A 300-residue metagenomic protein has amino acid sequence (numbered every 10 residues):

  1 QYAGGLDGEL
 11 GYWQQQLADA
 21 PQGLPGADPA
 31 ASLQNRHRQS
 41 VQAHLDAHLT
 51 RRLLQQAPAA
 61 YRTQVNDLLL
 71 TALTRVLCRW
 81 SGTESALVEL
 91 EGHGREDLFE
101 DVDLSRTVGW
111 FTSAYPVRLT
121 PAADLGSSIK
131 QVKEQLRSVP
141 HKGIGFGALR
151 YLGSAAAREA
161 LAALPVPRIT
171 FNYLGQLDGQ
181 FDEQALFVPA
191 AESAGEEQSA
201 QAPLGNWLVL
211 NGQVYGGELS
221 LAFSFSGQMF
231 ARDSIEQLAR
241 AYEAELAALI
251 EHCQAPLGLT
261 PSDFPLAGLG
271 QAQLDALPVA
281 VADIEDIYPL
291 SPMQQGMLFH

Functional and structural regions predicted by a protein language model:
Q1-Q39, P265-H300: Short amphipathic alpha-helices and their capping loops
Y2-L10, Q56-L70, T74, W80-E197 (+2 more regions): His-Asp-centered acyl/peptidyl-transfer active-site segments
Q16-P25, V139-H141, R150, Q213 (+1 more regions): A short N-terminal helical cap/helix-turn-helix that marks the beginning of AMP-binding/adenylate-forming
P29-A30, E100-T107, W207-Q213, L298-H300: Short beta-strand/turn micro-motifs at beta-sheet edges
S32-R36, T107-T112, V214-G217: Short, flexible turn/loop "capping" segments at secondary-structure junctions
H37-R51: DNA breakage-rejoining catalytic core of tyrosine-based enzymes
E84-E91, A122-Q131, F146-G147, Q198-P261: Extended, hydrophobic beta-loop-alpha segments that form or line the acyl/peptidyl-thioester binding and transfer paths
P167-I169, L204-L208, D286: Short beta-strand or tight-loop elements that sit immediately N-terminal to catalytic metal-binding acidic residues
